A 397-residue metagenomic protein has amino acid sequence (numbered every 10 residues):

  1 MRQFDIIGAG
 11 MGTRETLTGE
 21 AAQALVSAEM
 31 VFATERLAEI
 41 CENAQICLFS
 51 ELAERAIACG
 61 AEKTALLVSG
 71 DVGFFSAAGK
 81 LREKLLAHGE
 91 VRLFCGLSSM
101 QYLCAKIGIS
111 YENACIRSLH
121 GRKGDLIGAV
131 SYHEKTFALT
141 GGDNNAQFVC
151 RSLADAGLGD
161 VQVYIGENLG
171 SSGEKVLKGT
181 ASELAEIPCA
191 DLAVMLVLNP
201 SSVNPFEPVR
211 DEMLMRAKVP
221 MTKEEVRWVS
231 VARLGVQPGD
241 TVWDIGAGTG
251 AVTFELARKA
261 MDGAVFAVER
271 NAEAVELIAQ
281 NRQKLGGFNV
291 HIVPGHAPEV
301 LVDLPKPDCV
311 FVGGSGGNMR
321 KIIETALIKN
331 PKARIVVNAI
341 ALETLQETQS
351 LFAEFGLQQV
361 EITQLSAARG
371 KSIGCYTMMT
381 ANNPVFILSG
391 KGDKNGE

Functional and structural regions predicted by a protein language model:
M1-Y102, D262-V265, E269, A279 (+1 more regions): Class I S-adenosyl-L-methionine
R2-G8, C47, E51, K63-T64 (+2 more regions): A contiguous loop/helix-start segment that scaffolds small-molecule binding in enzyme catalytic cores
G12-T13, G70-H133, P298, G356-M378 (+2 more regions): Class I SAM-dependent methyltransferase SAM-binding "motif I" and its flanking Rossmann-like core
G239-G248: Conserved class I S-adenosyl-L-methionine
T249-M261: Conserved SAM-binding loop of SAM-dependent methyltransferases across substrates and taxa, primarily the Class I
R258-V265, K329-P331: Conserved S-adenosyl-L-methionine
V275-E276, L345: Short alpha-helix immediately C-terminal to the canonical SAM-binding loop
T325-A381: C-terminal substrate-binding/active-site "lid" region of AdoMet-derived donor-dependent transferases
